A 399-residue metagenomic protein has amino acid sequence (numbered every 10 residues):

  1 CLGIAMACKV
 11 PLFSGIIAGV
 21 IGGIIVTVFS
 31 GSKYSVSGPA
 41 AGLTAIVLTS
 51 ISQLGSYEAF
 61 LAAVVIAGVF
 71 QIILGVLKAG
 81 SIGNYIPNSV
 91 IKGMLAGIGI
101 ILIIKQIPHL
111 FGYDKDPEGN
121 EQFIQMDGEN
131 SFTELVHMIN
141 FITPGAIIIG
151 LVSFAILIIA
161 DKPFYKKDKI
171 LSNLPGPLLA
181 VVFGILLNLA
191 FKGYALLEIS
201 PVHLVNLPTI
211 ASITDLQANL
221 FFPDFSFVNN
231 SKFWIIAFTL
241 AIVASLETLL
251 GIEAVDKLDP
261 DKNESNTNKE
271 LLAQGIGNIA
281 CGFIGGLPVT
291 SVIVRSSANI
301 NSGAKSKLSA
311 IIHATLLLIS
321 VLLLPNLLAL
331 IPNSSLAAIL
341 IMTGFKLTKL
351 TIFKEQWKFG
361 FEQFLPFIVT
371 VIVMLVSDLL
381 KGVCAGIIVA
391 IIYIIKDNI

Functional and structural regions predicted by a protein language model:
C1-N398: Transmembrane helical cores of multi-pass ion-transport proteins
